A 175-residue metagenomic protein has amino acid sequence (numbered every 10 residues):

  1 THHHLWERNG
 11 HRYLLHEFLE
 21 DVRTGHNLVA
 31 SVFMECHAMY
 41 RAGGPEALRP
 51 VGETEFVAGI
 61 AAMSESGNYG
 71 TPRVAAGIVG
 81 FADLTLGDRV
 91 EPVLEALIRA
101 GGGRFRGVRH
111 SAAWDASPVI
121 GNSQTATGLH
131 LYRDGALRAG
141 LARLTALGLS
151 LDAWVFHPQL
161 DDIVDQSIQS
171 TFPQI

Functional and structural regions predicted by a protein language model:
T1-I175: Helix-coil boundary/capping segments in enzymes
